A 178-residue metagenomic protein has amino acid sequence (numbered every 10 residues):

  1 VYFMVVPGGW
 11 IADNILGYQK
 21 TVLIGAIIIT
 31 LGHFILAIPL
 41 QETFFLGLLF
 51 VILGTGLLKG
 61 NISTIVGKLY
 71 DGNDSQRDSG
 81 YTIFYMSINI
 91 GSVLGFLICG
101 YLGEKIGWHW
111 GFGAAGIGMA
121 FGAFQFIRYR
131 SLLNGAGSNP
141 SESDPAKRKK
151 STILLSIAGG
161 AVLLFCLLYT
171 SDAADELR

Functional and structural regions predicted by a protein language model:
V1-W10: Central cavity-lining transmembrane alpha-helices of secondary-active solute carriers, predominantly the Major
I27-Q41: C-terminal ends and interior cores of transmembrane alpha-helices in multi-pass membrane transporters/permeases
T43-L58: Hydrophobic core of transmembrane alpha-helices in multi-pass small-molecule transporters, especially MFS/SLC-type
L58-D71: Intracellular juxtamembrane helix-capping segments at the cytosolic ends of symmetry-related transmembrane helices
S79-F96: Glycine-rich segments within core transmembrane alpha-helices of 12-TM secondary carriers
W110-F126: Symmetry-related core transmembrane helices of the 12-TM Major Facilitator Superfamily/SLC fold
Y169-A174: Conserved small/polar residues in nucleotide/adenosyl-binding loops
